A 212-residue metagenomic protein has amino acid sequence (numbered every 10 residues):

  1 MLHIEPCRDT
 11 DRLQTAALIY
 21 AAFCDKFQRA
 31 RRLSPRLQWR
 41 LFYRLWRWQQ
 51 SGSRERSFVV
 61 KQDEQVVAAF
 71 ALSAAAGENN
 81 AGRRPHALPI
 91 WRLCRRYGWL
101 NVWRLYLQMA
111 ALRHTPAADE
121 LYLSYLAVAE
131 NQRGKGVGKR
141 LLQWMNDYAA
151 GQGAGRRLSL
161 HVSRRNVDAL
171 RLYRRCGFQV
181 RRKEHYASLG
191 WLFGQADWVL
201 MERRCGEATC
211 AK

Functional and structural regions predicted by a protein language model:
H3-A17, D25-R29, A75: A short beta-loop-alpha structural element at the N-terminal edge of CoA-dependent acyl/N-acetyltransferase catalytic
A17-R36, Q49, E78: Helix-loop element at the rim of GNAT/NAT acetyltransferase active sites that forms part of the acceptor-substrate
S34-S57, Q62, V66-V67, A71: Active-site rim helix/loop that mediates acceptor-substrate recognition in acyltransferases
A76-E120, L189: Conserved acyl-donor/pantetheine-binding loop and adjacent beta-alpha core of acyl/acetyltransferases and related
D119-L121, A149-H161: Conserved GNAT acetyl-CoA-binding A-motif
S124-R133, L160-L170, Y186-D197: Conserved beta-strand-loop-alpha-helix junction that forms the acyl-donor binding cleft
V128, G134-D147, R171-R175: Conserved acetyl-CoA-binding loop-helix of GNAT-fold acetyltransferases
R174-K183: Conserved acetyl-CoA-binding loop of GNAT-fold acetyltransferases
